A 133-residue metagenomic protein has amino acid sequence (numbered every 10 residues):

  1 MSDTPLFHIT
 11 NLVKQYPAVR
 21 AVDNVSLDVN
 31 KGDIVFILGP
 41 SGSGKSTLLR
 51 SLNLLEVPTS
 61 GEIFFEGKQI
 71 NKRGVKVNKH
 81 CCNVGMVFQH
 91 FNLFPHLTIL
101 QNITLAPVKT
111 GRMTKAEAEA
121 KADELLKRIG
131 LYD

Functional and structural regions predicted by a protein language model:
V35-F36: Short beta-strand immediately N-terminal to the Walker A/P-loop
G39-G44: Walker A (P-loop) phosphate-binding loop of ABC-type ATPase nucleotide-binding domains
N53: Helix-to-loop junction immediately C-terminal to a conserved catalytic motif
G61-K72: Conserved ABC transporter NBD signature motif
K68-Q69, K115-D133: Conserved ABC ATPase "signature" region
I70-G85, K115-A116: ABC ATPase NBD coupling module
H96-A106: Short coil-to-helix segment of the ABC ATPase nucleotide-binding domain corresponding to the Q-loop/switch region
